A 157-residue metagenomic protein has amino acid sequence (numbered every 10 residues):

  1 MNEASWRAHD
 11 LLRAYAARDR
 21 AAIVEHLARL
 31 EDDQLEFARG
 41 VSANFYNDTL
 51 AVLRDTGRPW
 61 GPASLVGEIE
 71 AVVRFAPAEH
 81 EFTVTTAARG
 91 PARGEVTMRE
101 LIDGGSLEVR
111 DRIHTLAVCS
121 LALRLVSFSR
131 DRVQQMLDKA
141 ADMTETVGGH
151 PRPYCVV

Functional and structural regions predicted by a protein language model:
M1-V157: C-terminal-biased regions
